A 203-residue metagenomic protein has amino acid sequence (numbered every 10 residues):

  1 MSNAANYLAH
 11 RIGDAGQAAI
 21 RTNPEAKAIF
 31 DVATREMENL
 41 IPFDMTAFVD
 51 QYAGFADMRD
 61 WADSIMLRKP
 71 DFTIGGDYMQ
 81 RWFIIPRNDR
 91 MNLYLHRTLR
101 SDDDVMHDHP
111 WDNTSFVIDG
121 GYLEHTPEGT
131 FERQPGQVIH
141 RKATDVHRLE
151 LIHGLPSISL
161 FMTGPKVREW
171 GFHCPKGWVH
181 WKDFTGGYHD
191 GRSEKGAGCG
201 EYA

Functional and structural regions predicted by a protein language model:
A4, E36-R90: A short, N-terminal "cap"/entry segment at the start of jelly-roll beta-barrel domains of the cupin/DSBH fold
Q17-A28: Charged, low-complexity interaction regions
Y94-D108, A143: Conserved short histidine dyad/triad with adjacent acidic residue
D103, I139, T144-E150, R168: Histidine-centered metal-chelating micro-motifs
D103-H109, P127, F131, E150-I152: Short histidine-centered beta-strand/loop micro-motifs that create catalytic or ligand/metal-coordination sites
D108-L123: Short, conserved beta-strand element in jelly-roll/cupin
T126-V146: Short acidic-glycine-tyrosine-enriched beta hairpin
G154-G171: A short hydrophobic beta-strand segment most commonly corresponding to one strand of the jelly-roll/cupin
